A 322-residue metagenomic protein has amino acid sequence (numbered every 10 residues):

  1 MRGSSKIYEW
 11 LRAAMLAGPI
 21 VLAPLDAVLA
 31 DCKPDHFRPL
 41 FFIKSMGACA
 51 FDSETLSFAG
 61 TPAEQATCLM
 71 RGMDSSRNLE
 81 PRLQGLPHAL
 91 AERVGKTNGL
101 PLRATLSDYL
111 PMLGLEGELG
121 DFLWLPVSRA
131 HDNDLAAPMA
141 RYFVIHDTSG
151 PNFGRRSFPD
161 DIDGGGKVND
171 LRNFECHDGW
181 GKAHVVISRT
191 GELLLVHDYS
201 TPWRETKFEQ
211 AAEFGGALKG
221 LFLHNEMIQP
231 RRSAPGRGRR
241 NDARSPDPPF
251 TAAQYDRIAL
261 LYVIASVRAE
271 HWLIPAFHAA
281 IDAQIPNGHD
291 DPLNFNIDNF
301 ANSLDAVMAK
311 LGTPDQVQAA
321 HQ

Functional and structural regions predicted by a protein language model:
R2-G3, Y8, A27-Y109, L223 (+1 more regions): Basic/polar, cationic surfaces and motifs that engage anionic cell-wall and phosphate/carboxylate ligands
K6-I7, M15, T190: Serine/proline-rich low-complexity intrinsically disordered segments, especially terminal tails, linkers
R12-A23: Bacterial N-terminal signal peptides
A23-P24, V196: Extended interaction regions within the primary functional domain
T105-A269: Active-site-adjacent loop/helix surface patches within enzyme catalytic domains that shape the substrate-binding cleft
